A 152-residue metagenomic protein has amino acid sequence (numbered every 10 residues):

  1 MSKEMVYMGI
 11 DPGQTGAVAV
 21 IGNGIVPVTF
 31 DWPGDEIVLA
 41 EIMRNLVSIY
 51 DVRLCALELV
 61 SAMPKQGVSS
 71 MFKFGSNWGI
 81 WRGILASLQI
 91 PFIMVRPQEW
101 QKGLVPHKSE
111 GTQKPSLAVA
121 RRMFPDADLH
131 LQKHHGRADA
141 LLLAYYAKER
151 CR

Functional and structural regions predicted by a protein language model:
M1-R152: Phosphate- and other anionic-substrate recognition elements at nucleic-acid/protein interfaces
